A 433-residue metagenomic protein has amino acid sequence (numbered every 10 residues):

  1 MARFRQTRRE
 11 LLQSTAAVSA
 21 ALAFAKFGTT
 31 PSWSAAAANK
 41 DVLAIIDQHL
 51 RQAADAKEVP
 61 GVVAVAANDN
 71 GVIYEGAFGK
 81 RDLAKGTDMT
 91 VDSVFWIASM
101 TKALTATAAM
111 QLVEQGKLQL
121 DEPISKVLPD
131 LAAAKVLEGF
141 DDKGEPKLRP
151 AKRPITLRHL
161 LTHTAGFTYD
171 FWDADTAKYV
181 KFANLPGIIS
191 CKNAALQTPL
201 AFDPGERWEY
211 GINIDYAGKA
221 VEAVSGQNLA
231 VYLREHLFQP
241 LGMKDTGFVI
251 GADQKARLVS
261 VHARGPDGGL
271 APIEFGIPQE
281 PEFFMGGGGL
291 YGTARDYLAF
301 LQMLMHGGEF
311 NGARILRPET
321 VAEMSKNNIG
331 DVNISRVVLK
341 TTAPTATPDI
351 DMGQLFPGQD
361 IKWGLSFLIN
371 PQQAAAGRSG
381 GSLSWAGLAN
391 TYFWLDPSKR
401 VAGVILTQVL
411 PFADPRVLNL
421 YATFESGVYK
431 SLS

Functional and structural regions predicted by a protein language model:
A2-S19: N-terminal secretory signal peptides and thylakoid transit peptides that target proteins across membranes
F24-T30: C-terminal segment of classical bacterial N-terminal signal peptides
S34-A37: Boundary at the C-terminal end of the N-terminal hydrophobic targeting segment
N39-I97, K117-Q119, A133-D142, F275 (+3 more regions): Short, conserved catalytic-motif segment at the N-terminal edge
D47-R51, A64, N70, V94-I124 (+3 more regions): Active-site SXXK
E75, K126-G377: Short, surface-exposed loop or secondary-structure junction motifs that flank catalytic or metal-binding residues
W394, R400-V409: Short, well-ordered beta-strand elements
V409-L420: A short acidic/glycine-rich loop-to-helix N-cap element
